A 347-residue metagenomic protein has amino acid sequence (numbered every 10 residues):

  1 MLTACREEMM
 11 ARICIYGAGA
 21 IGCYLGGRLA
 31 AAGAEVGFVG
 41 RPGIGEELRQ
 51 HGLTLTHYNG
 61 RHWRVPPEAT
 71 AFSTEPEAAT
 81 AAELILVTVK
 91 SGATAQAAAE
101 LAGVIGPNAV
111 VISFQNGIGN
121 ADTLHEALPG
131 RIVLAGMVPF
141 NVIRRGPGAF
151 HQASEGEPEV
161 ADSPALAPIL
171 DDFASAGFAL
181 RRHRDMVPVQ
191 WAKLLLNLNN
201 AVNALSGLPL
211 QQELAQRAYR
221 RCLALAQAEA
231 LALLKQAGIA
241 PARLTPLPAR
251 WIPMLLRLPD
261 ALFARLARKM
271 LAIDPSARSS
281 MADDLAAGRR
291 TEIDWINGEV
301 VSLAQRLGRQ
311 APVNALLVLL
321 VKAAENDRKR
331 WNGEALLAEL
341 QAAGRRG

Functional and structural regions predicted by a protein language model:
E7-H62: NAD(P)+-binding Rossmann beta1-loop-alpha1 motif at the extreme N-terminus of oxidoreductases
G17, G40, V89, Q115 (+1 more regions): Short beta-strand/turn micro-motifs composed of small residues that flank or help shape donor/cofactor-binding pockets
W63-H151: Rossmann-like NAD(P)(H) cofactor-binding subdomain of soluble oxidoreductases
N116-L208: Rossmann-fold dinucleotide-binding core
G207-C222: Active-site lid/adjacent beta-loop-alpha segment flanking the redox-cofactor pocket in flavoenzymes
A228-G347: NAD(P)-dependent Rossmann-like dehydrogenase/reductase catalytic/cofactor-binding core
